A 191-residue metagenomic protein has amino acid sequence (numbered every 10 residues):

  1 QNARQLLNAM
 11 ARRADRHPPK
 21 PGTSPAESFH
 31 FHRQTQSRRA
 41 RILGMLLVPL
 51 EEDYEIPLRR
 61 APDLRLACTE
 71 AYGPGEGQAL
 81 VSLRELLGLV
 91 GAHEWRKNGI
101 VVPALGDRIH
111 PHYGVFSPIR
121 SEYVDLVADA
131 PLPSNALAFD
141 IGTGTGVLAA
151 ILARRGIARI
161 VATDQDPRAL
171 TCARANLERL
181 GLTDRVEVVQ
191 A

Functional and structural regions predicted by a protein language model:
N2-I100: N-terminal auxiliary segments of SAM/dcSAM-dependent transferases
R65-L137, I141-T143, V147-L148: SAM-dependent Rossmann-like transferase core, predominantly class I methyltransferases with a strong bias toward
R120-A191: Conserved SAM/SAH cofactor-binding pocket of Class I
